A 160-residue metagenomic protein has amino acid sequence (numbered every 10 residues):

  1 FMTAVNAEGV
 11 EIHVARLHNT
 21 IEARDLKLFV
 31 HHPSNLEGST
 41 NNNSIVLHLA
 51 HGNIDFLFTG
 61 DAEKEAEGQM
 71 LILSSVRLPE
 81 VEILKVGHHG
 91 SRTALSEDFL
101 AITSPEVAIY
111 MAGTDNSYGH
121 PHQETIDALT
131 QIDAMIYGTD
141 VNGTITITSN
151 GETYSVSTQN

Functional and structural regions predicted by a protein language model:
F1-N160: Non-globular, low-confidence helical/coil segments that flank catalytic cores
